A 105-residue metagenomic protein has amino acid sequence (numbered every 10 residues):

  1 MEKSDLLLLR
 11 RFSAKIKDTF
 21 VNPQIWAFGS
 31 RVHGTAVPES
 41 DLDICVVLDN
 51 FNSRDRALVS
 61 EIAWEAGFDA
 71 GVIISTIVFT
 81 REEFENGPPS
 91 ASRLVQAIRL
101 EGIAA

Functional and structural regions predicted by a protein language model:
M1-Q24, V32-G34, P38, L48-A105: Catalytic core of pol beta-like nucleotidyltransferases
L42-V46: Short beta-strand->loop micro-motif that forms the acidic, two-metal-ion catalytic signature in nucleotide-processing
